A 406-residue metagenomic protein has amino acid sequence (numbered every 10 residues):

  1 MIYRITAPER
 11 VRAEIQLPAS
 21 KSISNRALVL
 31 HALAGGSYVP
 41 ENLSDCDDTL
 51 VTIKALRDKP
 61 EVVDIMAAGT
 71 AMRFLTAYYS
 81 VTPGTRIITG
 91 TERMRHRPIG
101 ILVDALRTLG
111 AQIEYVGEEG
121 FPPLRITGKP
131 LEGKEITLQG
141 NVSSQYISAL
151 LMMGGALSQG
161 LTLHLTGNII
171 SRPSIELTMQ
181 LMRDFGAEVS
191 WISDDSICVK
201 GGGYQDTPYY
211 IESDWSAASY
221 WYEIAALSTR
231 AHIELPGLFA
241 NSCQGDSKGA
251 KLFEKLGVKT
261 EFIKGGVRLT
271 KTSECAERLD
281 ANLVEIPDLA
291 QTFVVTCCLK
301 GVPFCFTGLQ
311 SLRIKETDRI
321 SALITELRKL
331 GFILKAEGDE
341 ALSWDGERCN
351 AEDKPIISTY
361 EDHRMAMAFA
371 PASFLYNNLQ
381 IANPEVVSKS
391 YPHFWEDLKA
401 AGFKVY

Functional and structural regions predicted by a protein language model:
M1-Y406: Structural preference for solvent-exposed beta-strand-turn elements and adjacent flexible terminal/loop segments within
